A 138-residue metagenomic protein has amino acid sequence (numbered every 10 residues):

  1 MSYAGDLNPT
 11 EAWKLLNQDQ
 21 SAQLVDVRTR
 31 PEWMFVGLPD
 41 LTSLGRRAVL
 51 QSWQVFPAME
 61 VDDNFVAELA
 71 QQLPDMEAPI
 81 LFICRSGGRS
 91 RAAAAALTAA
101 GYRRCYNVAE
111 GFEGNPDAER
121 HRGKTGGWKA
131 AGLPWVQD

Functional and structural regions predicted by a protein language model:
M1-Q23, R30-P79, S90-D138: Rhodanese-like catalytic fold shared by cysteine-dependent sulfurtransferases and DSP/PTP-type phosphatases
F82-I83: Short, surface-exposed ligand- or partner-binding patches at beta-edge/loop junctions that are enriched in aromatics
G87: Conserved G/P- and acidic residue-centered "switch" motifs that form tight phosphate/ATP-binding loops in soluble
